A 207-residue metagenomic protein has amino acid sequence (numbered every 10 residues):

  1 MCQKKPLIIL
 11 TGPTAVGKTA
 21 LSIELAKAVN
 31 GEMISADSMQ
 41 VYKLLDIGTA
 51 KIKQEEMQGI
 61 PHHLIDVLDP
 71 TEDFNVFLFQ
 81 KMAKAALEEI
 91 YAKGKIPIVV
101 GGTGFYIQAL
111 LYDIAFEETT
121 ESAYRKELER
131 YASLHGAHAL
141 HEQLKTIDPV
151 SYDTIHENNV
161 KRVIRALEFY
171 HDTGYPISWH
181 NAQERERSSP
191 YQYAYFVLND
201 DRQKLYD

Functional and structural regions predicted by a protein language model:
M1-D207: Phosphate/pyrophosphate-binding catalytic cores of soluble transferases and nucleic-acid-acting enzymes
